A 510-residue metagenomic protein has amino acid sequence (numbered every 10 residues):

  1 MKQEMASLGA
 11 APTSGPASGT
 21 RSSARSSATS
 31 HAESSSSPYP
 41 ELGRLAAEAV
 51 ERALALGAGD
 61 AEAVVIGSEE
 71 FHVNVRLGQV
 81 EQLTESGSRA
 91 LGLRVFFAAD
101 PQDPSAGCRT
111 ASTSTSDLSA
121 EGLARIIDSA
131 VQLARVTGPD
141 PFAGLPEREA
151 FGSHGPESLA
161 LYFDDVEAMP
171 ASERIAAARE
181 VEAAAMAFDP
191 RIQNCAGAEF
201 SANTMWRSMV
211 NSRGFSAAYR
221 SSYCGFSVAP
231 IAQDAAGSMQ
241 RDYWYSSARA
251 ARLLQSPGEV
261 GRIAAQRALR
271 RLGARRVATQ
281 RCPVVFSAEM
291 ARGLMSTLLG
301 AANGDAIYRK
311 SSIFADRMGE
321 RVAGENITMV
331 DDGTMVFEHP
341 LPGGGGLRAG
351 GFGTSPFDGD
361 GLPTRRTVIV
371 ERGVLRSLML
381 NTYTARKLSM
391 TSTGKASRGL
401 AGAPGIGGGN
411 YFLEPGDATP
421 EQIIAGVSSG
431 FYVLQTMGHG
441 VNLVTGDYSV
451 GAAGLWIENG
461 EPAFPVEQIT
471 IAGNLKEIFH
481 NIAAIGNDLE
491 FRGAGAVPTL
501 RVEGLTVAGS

Functional and structural regions predicted by a protein language model:
M1-P356, L362, E371-R372, E461 (+2 more regions): Active-site bordering "gate/hinge" segments that shape substrate access to catalytic or cofactor-binding pockets
R317-S510: Dual-mode signal for accessory low-complexity, basic/Gly-rich regions
